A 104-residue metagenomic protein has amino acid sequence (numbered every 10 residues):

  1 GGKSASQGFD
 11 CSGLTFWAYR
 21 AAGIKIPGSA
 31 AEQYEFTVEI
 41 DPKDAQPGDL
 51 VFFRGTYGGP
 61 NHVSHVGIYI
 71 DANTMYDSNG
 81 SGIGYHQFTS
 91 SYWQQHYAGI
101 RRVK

Functional and structural regions predicted by a protein language model:
G1-P47: Catalytic cysteine-centered active-site loop
F9, F52-F53, M75: Aromatic-residue hotspot detector
Q46-D49, A98: Conserved acidic residues
L50-F52, I68: Hydrophobic beta-strand signal
P60-V66, I70-K104: Aromatic- and glycine-rich peptidoglycan recognition patches
